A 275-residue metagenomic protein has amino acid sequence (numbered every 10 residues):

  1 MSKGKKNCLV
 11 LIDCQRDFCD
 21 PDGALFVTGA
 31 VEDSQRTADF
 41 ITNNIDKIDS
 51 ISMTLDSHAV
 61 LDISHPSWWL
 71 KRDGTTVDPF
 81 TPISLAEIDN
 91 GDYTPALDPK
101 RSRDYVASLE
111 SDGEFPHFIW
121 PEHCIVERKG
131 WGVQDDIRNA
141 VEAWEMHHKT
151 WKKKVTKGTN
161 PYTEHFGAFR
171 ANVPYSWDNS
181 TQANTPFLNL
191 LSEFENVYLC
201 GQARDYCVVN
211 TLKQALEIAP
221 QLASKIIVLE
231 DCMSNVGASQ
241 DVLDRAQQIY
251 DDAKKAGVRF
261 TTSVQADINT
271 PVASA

Functional and structural regions predicted by a protein language model:
S2-S52, H58-A275: Active-site-adjacent betaalpha module
